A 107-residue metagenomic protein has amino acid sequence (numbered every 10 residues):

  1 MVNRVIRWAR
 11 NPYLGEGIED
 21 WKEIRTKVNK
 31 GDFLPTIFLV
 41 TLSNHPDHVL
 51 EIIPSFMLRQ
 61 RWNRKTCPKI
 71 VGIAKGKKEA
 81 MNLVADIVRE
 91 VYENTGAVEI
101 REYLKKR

Functional and structural regions predicted by a protein language model:
M1-N3, N29-L39, G76: Short charge-dense sequence patches
M1-V28: Negatively charged, low-complexity tracts enriched in Asp/Glu with abundant Ser/Thr
N11, H45-P46, K106: Compositionally biased, intrinsically disordered low-complexity regions
N11-P12, G31, E90, N94: Surface-exposed polar/charged interaction patches
Y13, F38-L39, Y103: Aromatic side chains
F33-P68: Short aromatic-glycine-(Arg/Gly/Cys) micro-motifs in beta-strand/loop hairpins
R64-R107: Short, compact, well-ordered microdomains
